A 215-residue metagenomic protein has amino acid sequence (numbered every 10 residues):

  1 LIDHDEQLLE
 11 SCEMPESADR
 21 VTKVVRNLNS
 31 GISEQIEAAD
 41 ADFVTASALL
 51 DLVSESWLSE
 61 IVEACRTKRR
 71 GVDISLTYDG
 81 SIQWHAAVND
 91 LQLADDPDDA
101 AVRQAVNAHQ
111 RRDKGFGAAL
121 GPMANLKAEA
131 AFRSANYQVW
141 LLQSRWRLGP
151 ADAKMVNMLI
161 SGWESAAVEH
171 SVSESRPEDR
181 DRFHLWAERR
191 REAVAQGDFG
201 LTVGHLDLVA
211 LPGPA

Functional and structural regions predicted by a protein language model:
L1-S33: Class I SAM-dependent methyltransferase SAM/SAH-binding core
G31-S33, L50-R70, I74-T77: A short, conserved alpha-helix within the catalytic core of class I
D40-D42, R70: Conserved acidic residues
T45: A conserved beta-strand element that flanks and buttresses the S-adenosyl-L-methionine
R70-Q143: Conserved catalytic/acceptor-binding region of the Class I
W140-V194: C-terminal helical/coil "lid" or tail adjacent to the Rossmann-like core of SAM-dependent
A195-G200: Short proline/glycine-enriched turn/loop segments at secondary-structure junctions
V203-A215: Core SAM-dependent methyltransferase catalytic element
